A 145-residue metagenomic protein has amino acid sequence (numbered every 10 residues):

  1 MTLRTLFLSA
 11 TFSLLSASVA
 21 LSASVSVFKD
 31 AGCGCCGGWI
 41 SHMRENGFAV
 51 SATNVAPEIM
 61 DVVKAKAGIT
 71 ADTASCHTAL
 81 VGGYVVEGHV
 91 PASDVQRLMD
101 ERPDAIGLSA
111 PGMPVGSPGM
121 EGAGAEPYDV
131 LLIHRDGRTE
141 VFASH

Functional and structural regions predicted by a protein language model:
T2-S18: Bacterial N-terminal signal peptides
S22-N46: Local sequence-structure signature of Cys/Sec-based thiol-disulfide redox active-site neighborhoods
F28-A31, T53-V55, H89, P111-M113: Active-site-proximal beta-strand/loop segments in catalytic clefts of secreted hydrolases
F28-D30, A49, V81-V86: Second-shell loop/turn segments in exported
G32, W39, A56-I59, P91-V95: Stable alpha-helical elements in mature extracytoplasmic
I40-E58: Conserved helix-turn-beta segment immediately C-terminal to the redox Cys motif in thioredoxin-like folds
I59-A65: Structural motif
A65-H145: Thiol/selenol-based redox catalytic cores and closely related redox-interacting motifs
